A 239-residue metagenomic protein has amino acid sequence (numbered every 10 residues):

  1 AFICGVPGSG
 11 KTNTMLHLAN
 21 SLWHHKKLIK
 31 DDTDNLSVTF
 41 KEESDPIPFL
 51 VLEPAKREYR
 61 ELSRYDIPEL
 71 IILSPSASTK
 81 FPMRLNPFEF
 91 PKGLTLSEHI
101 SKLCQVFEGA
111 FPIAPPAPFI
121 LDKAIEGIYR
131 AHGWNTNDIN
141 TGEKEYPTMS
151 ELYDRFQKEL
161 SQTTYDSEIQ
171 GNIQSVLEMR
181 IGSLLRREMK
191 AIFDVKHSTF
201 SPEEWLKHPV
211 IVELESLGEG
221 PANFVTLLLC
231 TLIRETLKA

Functional and structural regions predicted by a protein language model:
I3: Hydrophobic anchor at the beta1->P-loop junction of P-loop NTPases
V6-P7: The conserved Walker
K11: Conserved lysine of the Walker
H17-A239: P-loop NTPase motor domains
